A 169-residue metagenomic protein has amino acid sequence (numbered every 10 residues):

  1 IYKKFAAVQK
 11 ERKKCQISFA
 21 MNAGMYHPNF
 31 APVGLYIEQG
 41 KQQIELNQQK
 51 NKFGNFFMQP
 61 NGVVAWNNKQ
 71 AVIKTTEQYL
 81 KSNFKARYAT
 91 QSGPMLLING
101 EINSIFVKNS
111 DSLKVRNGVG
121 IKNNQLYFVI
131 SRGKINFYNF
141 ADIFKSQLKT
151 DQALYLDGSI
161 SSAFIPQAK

Functional and structural regions predicted by a protein language model:
I1-K169: Gly/Ser/Thr/Pro-rich low-complexity, intrinsically disordered segments
